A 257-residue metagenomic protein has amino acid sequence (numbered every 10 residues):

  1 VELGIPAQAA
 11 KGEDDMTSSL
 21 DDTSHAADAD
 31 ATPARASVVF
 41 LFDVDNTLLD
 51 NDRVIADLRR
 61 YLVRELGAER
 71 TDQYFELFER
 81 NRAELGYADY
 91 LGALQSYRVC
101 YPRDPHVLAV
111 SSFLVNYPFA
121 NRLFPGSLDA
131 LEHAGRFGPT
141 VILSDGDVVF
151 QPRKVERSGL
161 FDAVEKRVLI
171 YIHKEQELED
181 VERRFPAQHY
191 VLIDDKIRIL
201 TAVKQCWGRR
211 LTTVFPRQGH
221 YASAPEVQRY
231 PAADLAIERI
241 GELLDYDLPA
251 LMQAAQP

Functional and structural regions predicted by a protein language model:
L3-G4, Q8, T17-R35, E156-L192 (+1 more regions): Asp-based, Mg2+/Mn2+-dependent phosphohydrolase catalytic module
L20-D22, D28-E76: Active-site neighborhood of HAD-like aspartate-dependent phosphohydrolases
L41-D43, L143, L192-I193: Generic enzyme active-site microenvironment
T47, V148-V149, R198: Conserved Rossmann-like nucleotide-cofactor binding loop
L48, T140, L192: Conserved SAM-binding loop
V54, E65-A68, F78-V115: A metal-dependent, Asp-based hydrolase signature
V115-I142, I172-D180: Short, acidic loop-to-helix structural element flanking the phosphoryl-transfer center in phosphate-processing enzymes
E132-V141, D145-L169: Substrate-recognition/cap helix-loop segment adjacent to the acidic, metal-dependent catalytic center of Asp-based
